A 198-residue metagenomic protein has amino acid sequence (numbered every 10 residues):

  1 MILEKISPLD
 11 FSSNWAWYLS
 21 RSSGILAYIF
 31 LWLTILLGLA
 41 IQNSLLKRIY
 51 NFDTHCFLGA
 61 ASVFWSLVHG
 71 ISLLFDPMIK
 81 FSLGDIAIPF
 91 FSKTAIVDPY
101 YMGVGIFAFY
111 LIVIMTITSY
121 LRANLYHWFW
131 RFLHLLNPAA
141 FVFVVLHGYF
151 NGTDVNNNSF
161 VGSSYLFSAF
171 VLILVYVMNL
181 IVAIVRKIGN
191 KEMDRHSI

Functional and structural regions predicted by a protein language model:
M1-I198: Membrane-embedded alpha-helical bundles that constitute the cytochrome b-like, heme-associated redox core of multi-pass
